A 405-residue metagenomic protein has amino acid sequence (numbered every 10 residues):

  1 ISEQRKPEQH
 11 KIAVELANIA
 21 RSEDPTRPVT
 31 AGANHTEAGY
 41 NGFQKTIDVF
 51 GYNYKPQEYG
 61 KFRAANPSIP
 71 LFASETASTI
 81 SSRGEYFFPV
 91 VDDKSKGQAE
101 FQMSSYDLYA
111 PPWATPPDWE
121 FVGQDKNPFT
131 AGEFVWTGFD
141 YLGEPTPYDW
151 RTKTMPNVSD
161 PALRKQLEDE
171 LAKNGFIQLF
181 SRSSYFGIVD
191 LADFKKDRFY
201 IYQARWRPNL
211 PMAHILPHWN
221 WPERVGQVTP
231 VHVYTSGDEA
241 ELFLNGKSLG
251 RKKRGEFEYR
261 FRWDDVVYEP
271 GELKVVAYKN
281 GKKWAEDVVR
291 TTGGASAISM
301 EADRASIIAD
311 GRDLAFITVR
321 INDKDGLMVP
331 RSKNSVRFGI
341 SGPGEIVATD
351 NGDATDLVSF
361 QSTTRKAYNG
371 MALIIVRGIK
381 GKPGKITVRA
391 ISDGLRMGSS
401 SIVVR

Functional and structural regions predicted by a protein language model:
I1-R254, R262-K282: Extended substrate-binding grooves/exosites of carbohydrate-active enzymes
W221-G226, S306-A315: Short, solvent-exposed loop/linker segments at the N-terminal edge of repeated beta-sheet extracellular domains
V231-Y234, V276, E301, R312-P330 (+2 more regions): Beta-strand-rich structural segments
R254, A295-M300, F338-T355: Short aromatic-acidic-glycine turn motif
R262-Y268, F360-K380: Short, hydrophobic beta-strand segments
Y268-E272, R312-L314, G381-K385: Extracellular Ig-like/FN3 beta-sandwich strand-entry sites
Y278-N280, I391-L395: Beta-strand-rich extracellular modules
K282-G293, R396-V404: Edge beta-strands of extracellular beta-sandwich domains
